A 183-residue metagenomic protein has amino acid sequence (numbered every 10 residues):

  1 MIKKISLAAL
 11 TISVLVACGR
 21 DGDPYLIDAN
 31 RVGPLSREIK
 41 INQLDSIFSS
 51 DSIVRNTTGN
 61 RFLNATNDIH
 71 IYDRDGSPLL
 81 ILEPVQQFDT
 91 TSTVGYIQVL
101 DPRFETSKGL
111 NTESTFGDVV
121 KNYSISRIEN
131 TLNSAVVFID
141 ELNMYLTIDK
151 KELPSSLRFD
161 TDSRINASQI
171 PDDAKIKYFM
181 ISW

Functional and structural regions predicted by a protein language model:
M1-V16: Sec-dependent bacterial lipoprotein signal peptides
K3-I5, S46, K121, S155: Hydrophobic transmembrane signal anchors and adjacent membrane-proximal interface regions, especially in viral
C18-L132, E141-L142, D160-W183: Short helix/turn-capping signatures at newly exposed starts of structured segments
A135-V136: An anionic, turn-rich surface loop/hairpin at beta-sheet edges that serves as a generic interaction/coordination patch
M144-T161: Long, compositionally biased
